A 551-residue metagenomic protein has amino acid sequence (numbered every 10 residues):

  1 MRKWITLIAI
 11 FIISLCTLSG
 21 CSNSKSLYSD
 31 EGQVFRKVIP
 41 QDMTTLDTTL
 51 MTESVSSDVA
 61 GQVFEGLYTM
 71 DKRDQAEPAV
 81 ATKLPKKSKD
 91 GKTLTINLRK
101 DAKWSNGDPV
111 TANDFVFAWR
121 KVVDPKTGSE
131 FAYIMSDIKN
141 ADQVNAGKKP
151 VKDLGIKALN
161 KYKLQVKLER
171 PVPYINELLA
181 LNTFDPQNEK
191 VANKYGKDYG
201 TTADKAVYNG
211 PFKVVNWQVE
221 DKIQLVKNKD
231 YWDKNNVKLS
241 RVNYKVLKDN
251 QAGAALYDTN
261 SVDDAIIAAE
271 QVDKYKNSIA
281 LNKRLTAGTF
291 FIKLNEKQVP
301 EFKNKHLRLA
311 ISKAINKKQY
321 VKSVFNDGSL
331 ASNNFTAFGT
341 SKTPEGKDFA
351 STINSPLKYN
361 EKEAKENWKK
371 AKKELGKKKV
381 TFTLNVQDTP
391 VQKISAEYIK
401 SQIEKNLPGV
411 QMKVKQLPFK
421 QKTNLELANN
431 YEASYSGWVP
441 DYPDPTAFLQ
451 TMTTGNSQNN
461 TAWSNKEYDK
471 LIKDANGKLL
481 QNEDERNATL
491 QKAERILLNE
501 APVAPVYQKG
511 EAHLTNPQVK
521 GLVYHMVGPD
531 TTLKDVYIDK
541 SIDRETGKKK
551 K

Functional and structural regions predicted by a protein language model:
V38-K89, V207: N-terminal lobe/hinge region of extracytoplasmic solute-binding protein
P85, P356, G409-K422, L449-N516 (+1 more regions): Extracytoplasmic/peripheral linker and loop segments enriched in polar/acidic and small residues with frequent Thr/Pro
V116, A132-E189: Surface-exposed binding/hinge segments that line and control ligand-binding clefts or catalytic entry sites
L168-V237, R241, Q251, E545: Gly/Pro-rich hinge or "lid" segments in bacterial periplasmic/extracellular proteins
K229-K274: Ligand-site clamp/hinge motif
A331-A371, V391-K393: Structural transition elements
E361, K365-P440, G455, E511: Ligand/substrate-recognition segments at binding pockets and active sites
H513-K551: Long beta-strand-rich cores associated with HINT superfamily self-processing modules
